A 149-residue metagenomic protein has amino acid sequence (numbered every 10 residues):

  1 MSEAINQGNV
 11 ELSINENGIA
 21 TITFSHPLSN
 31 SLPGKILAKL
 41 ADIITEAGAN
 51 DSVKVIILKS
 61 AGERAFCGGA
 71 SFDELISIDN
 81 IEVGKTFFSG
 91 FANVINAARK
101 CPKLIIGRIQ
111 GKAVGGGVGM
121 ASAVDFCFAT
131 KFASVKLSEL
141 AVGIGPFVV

Functional and structural regions predicted by a protein language model:
M1-K59, N96: Conserved CoA-thioester-binding segment of acyl-CoA-metabolizing enzymes
N9, S60-V94, A113: Glycine- (often His-adjacent) and acidic-residue-rich active-site loop that binds/positions the CoA thioester
I22, L58, S71, M120-S122: Hydrophobic/aromatic residues within transmembrane alpha-helices of multi-pass small-molecule transporters
V94, V114-V149: CoA-thioester-processing core
R108-I109, S138: Structural motif
